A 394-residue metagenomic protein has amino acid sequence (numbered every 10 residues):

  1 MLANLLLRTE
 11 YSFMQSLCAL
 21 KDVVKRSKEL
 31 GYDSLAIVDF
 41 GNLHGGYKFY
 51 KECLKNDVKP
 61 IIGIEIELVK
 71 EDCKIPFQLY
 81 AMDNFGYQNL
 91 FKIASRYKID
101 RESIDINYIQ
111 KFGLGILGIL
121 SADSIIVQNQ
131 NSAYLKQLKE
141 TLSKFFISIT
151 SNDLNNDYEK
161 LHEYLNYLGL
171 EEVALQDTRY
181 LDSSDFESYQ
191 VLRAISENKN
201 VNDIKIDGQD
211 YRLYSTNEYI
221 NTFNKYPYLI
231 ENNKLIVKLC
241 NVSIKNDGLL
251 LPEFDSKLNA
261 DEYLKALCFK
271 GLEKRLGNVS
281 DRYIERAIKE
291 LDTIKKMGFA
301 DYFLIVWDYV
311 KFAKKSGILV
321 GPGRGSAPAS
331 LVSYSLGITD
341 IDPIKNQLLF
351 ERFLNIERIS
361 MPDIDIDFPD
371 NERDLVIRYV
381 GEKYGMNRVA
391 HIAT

Functional and structural regions predicted by a protein language model:
M1-T394: Phosphodiester-processing cores and adjacent nucleic acid-binding clamps
